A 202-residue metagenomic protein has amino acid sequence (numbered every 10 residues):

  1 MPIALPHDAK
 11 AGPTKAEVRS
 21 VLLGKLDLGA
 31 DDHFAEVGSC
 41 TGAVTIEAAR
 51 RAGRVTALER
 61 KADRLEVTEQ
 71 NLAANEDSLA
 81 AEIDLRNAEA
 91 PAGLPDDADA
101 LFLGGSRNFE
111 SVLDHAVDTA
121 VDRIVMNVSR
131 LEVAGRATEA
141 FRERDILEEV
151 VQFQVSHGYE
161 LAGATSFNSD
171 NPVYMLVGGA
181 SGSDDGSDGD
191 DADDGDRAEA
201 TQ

Functional and structural regions predicted by a protein language model:
M1-A30, A35, C40, E66-Q70 (+3 more regions): Class I SAM-dependent transferase core
T41-A52: Conserved SAM-binding loop of SAM-dependent methyltransferases across substrates and taxa, primarily the Class I
R54-E59: Conserved SAM-binding motif I beta-strand of class I
D63-A100: S-adenosyl-L-methionine
A98-G105, R123: Short SAM/SAH-binding signature in class I
N108-A116: A short, conserved alpha-helix within the catalytic core of class I
V117, V121-Y174: C-terminal substrate-binding/active-site "lid" region of AdoMet-derived donor-dependent transferases
G163-Q202: Core SAM-dependent methyltransferase catalytic element
